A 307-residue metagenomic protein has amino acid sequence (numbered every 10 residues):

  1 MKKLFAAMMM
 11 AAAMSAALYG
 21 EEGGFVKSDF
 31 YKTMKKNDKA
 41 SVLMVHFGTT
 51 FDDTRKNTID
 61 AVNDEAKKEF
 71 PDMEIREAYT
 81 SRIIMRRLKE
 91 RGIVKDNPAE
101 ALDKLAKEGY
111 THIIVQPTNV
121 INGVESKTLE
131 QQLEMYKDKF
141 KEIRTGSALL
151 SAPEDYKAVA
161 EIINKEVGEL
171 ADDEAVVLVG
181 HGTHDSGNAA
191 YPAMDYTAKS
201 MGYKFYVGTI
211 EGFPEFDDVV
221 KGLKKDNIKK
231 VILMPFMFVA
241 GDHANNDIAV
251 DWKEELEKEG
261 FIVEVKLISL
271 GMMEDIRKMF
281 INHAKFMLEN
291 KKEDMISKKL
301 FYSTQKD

Functional and structural regions predicted by a protein language model:
M1-L4: Positively charged n-region of N-terminal signal peptides that target proteins for export
A6-M14, L18: Hydrophobic helical h-region of N-terminal Sec-dependent signal peptides in bacterial secretory/periplasmic proteins
Y19-D307: Active-site-proximal alpha-helix that buttresses catalytic centers in soluble enzyme cores
